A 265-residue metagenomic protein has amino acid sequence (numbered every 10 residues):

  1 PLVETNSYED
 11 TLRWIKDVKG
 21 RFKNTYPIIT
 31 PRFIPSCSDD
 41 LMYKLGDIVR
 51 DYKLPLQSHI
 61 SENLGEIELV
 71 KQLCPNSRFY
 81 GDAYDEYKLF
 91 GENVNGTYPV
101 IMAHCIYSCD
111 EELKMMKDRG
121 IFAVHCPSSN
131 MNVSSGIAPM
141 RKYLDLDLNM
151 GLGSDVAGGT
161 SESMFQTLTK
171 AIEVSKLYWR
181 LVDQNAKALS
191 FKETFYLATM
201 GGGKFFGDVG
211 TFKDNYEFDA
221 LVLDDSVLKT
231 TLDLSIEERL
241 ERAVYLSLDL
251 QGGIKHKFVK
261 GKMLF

Functional and structural regions predicted by a protein language model:
P1-A103: Metal-coordinating catalytic core of metallo-dependent amide/deamination hydrolases
I29, H59, M102, M116 (+7 more regions): Divalent metal-coordination and catalytic microenvironments
D51-Y52, R119, L146-L148: Helix C-cap/helix->beta junction micro-motif
E62, P127-N132, V156-G158: Short, acidic/turn-prone active-site loops that include or flank metal/cofactor- and phosphate-binding residues
E86-V94, R141-T230: His/Asp/Glu-enriched, well-ordered alpha-helical/loop segment that forms or immediately abuts the divalent-metal
P99-S108, C126-N130: Catalytic beta/alpha-barrel core
E217-F265: C-terminal cap of metal-dependent C-N hydrolases
